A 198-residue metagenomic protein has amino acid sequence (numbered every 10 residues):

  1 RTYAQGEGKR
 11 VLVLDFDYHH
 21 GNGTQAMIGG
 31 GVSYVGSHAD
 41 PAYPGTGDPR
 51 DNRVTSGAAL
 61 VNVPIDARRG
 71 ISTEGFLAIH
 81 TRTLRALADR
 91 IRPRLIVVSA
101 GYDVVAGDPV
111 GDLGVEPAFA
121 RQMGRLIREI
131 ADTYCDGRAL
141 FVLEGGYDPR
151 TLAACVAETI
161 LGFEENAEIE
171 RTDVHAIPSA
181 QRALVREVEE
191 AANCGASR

Functional and structural regions predicted by a protein language model:
R1-E129, I160-L161: Conserved alpha-helical scaffold segments that buttress catalytic/binding sites
Q25, A153-A154: Conserved strand-to-helix beginnings and helix N-cap segments that scaffold or border functional pockets
V104, Y147, A167-R198: Flexible, low-complexity linker/boundary loops enriched in proline and small hydrophobic residues that flank enzymatic
V105-D108, D148-L152: Short active-site-adjacent structural elements
A131-A139: A short helix->loop->beta-strand "cap" motif at the edges of active sites that frequently abuts
Y134, Y147-P149, C155: Catalytic cores of processing enzymes, dominated by hydrolases/peptidases, characterized by acidic/His-rich
V156-A167: Internal hydrophobic alpha-helix adjacent to the cofactor/substrate pocket in enzyme cavities
